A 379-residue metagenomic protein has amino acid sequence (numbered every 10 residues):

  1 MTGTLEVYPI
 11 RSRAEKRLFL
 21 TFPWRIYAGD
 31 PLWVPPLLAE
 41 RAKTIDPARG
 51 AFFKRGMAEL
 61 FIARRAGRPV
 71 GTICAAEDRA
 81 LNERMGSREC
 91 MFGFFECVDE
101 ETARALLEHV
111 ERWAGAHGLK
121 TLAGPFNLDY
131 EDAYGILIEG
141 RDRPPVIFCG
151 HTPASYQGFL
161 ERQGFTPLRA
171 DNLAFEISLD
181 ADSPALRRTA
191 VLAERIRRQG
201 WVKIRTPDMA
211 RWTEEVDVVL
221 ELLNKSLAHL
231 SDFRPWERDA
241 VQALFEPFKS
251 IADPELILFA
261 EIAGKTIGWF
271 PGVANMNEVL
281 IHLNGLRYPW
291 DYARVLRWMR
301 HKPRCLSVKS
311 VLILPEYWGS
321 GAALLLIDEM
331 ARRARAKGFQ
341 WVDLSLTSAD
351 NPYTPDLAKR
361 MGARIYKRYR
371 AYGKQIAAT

Functional and structural regions predicted by a protein language model:
M1-L32: Generic start-of-chain signal for non-secretory N-termini
T2-L5, G150-D232: Acyltransferase donor/substrate-recognition loop-hinge adjacent to the catalytic core
R13-K16, G29, P35-P47, K54-A75 (+6 more regions): Catalytic cores of nucleotide-enabled group-transfer and carboxylate-activating enzymes in metabolic and assembly-line
K16, P69, R79-N82, Y130-D132 (+7 more regions): Flexible loop/turn segments at secondary-structure boundaries
P23-R65, A75-E83, T206-V311: A conserved beta-strand-loop-helix scaffold within acyl/acetyltransferase catalytic domains
E83-F165, L283-R360: Acyl-donor binding region in acyl/amide transferases
